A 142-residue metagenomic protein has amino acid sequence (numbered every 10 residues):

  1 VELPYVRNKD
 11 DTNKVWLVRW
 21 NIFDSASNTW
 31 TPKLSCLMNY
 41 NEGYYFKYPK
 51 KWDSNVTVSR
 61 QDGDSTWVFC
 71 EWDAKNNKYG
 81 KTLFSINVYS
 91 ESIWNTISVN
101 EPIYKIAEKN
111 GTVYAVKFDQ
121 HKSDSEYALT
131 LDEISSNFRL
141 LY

Functional and structural regions predicted by a protein language model:
V1-Y79, Y89-Y142: N-terminal targeting sequences that direct proteins away from the cytosol to non-cytosolic compartments
F84-I86: DEDD superfamily 3′-5′ metal-dependent exonuclease/proofreading module
